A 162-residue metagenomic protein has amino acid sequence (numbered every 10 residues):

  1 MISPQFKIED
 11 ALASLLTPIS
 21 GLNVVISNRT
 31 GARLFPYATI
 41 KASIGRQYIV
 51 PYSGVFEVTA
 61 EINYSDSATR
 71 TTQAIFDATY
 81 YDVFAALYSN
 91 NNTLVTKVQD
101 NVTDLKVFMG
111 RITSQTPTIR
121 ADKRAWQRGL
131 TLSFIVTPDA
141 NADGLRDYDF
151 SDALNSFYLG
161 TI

Functional and structural regions predicted by a protein language model:
M1-V25, S43-I162: Charged, amphipathic alpha-helical segments and their flanking helix caps
V25-A32: Short acidic low-complexity segments
L34-I44: A short, hydrophobic beta-strand-centered structural micro-motif
